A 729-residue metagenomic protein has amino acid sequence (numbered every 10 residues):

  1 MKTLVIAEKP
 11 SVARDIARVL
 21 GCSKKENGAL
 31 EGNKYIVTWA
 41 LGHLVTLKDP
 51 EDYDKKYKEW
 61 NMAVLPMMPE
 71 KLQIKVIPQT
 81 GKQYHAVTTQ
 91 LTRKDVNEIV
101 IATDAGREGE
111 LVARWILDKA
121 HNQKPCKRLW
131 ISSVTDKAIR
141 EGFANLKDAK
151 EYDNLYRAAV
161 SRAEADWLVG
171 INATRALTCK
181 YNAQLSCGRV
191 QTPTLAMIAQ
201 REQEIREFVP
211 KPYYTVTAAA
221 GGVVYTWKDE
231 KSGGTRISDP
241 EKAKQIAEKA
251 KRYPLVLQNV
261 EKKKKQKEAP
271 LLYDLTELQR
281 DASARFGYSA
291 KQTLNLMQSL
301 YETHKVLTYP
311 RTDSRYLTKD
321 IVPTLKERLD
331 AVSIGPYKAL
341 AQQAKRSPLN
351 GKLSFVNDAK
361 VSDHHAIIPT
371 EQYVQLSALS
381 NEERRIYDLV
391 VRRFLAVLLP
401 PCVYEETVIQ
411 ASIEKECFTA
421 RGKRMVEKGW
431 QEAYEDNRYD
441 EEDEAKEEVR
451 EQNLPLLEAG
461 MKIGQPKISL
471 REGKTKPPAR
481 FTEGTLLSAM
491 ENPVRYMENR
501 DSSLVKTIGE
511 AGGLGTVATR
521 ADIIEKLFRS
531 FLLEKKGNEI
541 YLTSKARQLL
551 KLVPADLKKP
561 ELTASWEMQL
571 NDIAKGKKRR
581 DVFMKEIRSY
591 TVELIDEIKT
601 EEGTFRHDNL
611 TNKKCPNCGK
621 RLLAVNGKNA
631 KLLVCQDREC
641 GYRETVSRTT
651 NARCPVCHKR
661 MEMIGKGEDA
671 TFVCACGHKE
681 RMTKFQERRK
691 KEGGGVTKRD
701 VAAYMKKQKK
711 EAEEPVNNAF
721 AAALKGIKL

Functional and structural regions predicted by a protein language model:
M1-A163, K231, P477: Intrinsically disordered, low-complexity regulatory segments
M1-K2, A102-A105, N182-S186, K262-L271 (+3 more regions): Conserved short loop/turn motifs at secondary-structure junctions
K2-L4, T80, L91, T174 (+2 more regions): Basic, low-complexity terminal or inter-domain segments flanking catalytic cores
N27-K55, T192-S238, V397-R450, S589: Structured, non-catalytic alpha/beta "coupling" segments that mediate domain-domain communication and provide generic
R114, A138-A220, K262-K263: C-terminal or mid-to-C-terminal helical accessory/interaction module adjacent to the motor/catalytic core
I237-L271: Metal- or metallocofactor-binding catalytic centers and their adjacent structured scaffolds across diverse enzyme
H304-K305, F531: Glycine-centered, phosphate/nucleic-acid-interacting loop/turn motifs that mediate DNA/RNA or nucleotide
